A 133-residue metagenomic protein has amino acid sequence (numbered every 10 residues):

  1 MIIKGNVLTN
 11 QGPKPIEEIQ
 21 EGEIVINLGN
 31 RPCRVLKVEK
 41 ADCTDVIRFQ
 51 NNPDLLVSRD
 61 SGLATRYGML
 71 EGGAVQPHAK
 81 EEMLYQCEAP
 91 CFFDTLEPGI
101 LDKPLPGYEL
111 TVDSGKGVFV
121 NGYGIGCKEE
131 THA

Functional and structural regions predicted by a protein language model:
M1-A133: Autoprocessing domains of the Hint superfamily
